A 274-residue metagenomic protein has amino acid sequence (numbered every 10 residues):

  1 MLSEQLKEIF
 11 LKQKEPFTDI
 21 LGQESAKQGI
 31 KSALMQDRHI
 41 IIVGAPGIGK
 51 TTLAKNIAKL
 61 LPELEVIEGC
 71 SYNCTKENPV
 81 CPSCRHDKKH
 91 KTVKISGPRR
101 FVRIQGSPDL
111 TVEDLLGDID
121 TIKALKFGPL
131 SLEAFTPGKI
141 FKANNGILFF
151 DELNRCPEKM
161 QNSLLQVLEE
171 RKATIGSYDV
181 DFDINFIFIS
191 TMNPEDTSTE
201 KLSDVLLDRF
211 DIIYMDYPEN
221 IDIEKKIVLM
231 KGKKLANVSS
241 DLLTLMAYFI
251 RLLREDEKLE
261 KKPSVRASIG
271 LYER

Functional and structural regions predicted by a protein language model:
M1-E200, V205-I213, Y217, L252-E255: Conserved ASCE/P-loop NTPase catalytic core
E24, G47, T51, T244 (+1 more regions): An alpha-helix initiation/capping motif
K27, K31, S240-A247, S268 (+1 more regions): Short, well-structured alpha-helical segments
D118-I122, R209, I213, I223-V238 (+1 more regions): Conserved AAA+ ATPase "sensor/coupling" helix adjacent to the nucleotide-binding pocket
C156, N220, A267: Glycine-/small-residue-rich active-site loops that bind phosphorylated ligands and cofactors
Q161-N162, K225, V265: Conserved strand-to-helix beginnings and helix N-cap segments that scaffold or border functional pockets
L253-R274: C-terminal helical "lid" subdomain and adjoining coupling/linker elements of P-loop NTPases
